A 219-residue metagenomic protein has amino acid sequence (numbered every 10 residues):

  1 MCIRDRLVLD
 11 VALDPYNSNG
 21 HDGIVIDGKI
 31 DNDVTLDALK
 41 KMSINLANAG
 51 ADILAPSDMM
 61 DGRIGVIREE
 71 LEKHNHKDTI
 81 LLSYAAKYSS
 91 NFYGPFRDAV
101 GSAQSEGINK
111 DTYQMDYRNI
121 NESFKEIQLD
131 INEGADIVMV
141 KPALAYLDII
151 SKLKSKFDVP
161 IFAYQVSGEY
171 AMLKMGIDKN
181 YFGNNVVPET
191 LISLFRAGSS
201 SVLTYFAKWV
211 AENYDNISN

Functional and structural regions predicted by a protein language model:
M1-I3: Short, small-residue-biased leader/transition segments that mark boundaries at the very start of proteins
L7-V11, L54-P56, L81-A85, V138-V140 (+2 more regions): Hydrophobic faces of well-ordered beta-strands that scaffold small-molecule active sites in alpha/beta enzyme cores
D10, L46, I67, D130 (+1 more regions): Conserved, mostly hydrophobic/aromatic
P15, N32-L36, S57-I80, S89-Y93 (+2 more regions): Active-site-adjacent beta->alpha loops and helix N-cap segments on the catalytic face of soluble alpha/beta enzymes
Y16-A38, G101-F124, A171-P188: Active-site mouth loops of central-metabolism enzymes
D33-T35, D52-M60, Q114-N119, E126-Q128 (+2 more regions): Catalytic beta/alpha-barrel core
H76-D116, Y146-G183: Active-site pocket-lining/capping segments in soluble small-molecule metabolic enzymes
S90, R118-I120, Q165-G176, N184-N219: Extended, intrinsically disordered, low-complexity segments
